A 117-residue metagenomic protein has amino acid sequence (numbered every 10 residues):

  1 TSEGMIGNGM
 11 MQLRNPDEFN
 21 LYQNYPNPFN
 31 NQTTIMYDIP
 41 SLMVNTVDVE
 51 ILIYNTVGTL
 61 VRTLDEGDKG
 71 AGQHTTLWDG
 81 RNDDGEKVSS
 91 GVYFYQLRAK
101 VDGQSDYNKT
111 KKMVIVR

Functional and structural regions predicted by a protein language model:
T1-Q12, E86-R117: C-terminal tail/sorting-segment detector
N8-Y25, F29-I53, T63, W78 (+1 more regions): Glycine-centered coil/turn sites that cap beta-strands in beta-rich domains
Y25, V57, R117: Residues at the C-termini of beta-strands that transition into short coil/loop
M36, T46, V57-V88, R98-K109: Glycine-centered tight-turn motifs at strand-turn-strand junctions
I53-Y54, Y93: Short intrinsically disordered coil segments
